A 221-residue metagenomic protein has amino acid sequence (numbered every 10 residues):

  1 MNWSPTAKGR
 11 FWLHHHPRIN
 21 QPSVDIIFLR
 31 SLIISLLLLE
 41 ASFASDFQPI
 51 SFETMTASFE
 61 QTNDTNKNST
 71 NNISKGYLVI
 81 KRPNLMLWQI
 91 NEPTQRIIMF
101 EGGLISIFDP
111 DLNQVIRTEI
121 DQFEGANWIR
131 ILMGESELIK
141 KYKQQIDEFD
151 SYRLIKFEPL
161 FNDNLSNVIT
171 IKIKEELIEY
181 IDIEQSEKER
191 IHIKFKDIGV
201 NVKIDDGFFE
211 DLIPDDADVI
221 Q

Functional and structural regions predicted by a protein language model:
A7-K8, H16-L32: Bacterial N-terminal signal peptides that target proteins for export
R30-E40: Bacterial N-terminal signal peptides
S42-D46: Boundary at the C-terminal end of the N-terminal hydrophobic targeting segment
P49-S69, V79: A short, Trp-centered hydrophobic/proline-enriched beta-strand micro-motif
Y77-N127, I191: An acidic-aromatic
L112-L154: Flexible, surface-exposed loop/linker segments and immediately adjacent secondary-structure boundaries
K140-Y142, I146-Q221: Gly/Pro-enriched, hydrophobic low-complexity segments that function as extracytoplasmic propeptides/linkers
